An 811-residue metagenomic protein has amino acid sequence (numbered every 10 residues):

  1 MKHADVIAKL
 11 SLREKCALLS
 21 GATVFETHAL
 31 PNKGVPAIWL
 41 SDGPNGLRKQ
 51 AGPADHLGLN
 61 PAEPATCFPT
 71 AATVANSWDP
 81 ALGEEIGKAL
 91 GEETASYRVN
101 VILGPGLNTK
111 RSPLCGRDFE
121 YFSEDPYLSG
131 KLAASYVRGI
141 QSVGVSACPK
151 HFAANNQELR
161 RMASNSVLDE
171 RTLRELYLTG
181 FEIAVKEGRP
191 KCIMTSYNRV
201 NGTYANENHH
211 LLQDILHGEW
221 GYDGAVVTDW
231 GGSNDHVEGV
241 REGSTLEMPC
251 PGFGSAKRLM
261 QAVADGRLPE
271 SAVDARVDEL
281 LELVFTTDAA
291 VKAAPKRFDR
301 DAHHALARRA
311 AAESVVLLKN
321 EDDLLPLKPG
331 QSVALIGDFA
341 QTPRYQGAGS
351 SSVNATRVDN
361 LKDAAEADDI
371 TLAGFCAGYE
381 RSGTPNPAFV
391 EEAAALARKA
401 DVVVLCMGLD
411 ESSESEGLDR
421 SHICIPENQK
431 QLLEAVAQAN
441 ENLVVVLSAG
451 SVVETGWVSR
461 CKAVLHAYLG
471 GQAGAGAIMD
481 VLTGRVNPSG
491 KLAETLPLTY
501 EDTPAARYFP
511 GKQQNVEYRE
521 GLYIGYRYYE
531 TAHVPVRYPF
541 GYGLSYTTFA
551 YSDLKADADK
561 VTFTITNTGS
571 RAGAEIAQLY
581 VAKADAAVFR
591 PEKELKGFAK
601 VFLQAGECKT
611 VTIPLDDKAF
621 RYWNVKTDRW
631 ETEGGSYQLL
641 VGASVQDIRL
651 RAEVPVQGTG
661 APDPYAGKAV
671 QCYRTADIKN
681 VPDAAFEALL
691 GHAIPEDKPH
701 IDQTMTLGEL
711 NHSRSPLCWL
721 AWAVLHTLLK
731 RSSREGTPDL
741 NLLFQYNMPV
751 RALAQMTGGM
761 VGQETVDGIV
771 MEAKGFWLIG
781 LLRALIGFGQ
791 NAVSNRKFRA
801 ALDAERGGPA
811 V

Functional and structural regions predicted by a protein language model:
M1-K618, Y622, S636-L640, V645 (+4 more regions): Glycoside hydrolase catalytic-domain context in secreted enzymes
W39, T70, L246, T356-D359 (+6 more regions): A broadly tuned "polar low-complexity/structure-edge" signature
D617-P664: Terminal connector regions
V645, A652-V724: Charged, amphipathic alpha-helical linkers/stalks
V645, G660-A661, N711-V793: Long, acidic serine/threonine- and proline-rich intrinsically disordered regions
